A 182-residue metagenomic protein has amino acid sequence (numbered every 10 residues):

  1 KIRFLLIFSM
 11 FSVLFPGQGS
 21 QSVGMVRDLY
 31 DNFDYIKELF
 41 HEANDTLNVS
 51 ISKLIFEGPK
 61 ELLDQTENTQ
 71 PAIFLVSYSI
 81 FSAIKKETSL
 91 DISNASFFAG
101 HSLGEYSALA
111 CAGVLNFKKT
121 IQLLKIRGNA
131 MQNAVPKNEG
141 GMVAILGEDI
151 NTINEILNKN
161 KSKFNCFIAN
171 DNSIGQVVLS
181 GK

Functional and structural regions predicted by a protein language model:
K1-S9: Short, Lys/Arg-enriched N-terminal segments with co-localized hydrophobic residues within the first ~10-30 amino acids
R3, K37, A110-C111: A generic structural signal for ordered secondary structure
M10-A99, L179: Helix-rich "cap/lid" substructures immediately adjacent to catalytic or cofactor-binding pockets
Q18-S20, L47, A112-K182: Alpha/beta catalytic cores of group-transfer enzymes, especially the acyltransferase/condensing modules of polyketide
S20-V23, D28, S52, G104 (+3 more regions): Short, electropositive, low-hydrophobicity segments enriched in small/polar residues
P59-L62, L103, E148-I150: Short, internal active-site loops enriched in acidic
Q70-A144: Gly/Ser-rich oxyanion-binding loop with an adjacent helix/lid that shapes the negatively charged ligand pocket
